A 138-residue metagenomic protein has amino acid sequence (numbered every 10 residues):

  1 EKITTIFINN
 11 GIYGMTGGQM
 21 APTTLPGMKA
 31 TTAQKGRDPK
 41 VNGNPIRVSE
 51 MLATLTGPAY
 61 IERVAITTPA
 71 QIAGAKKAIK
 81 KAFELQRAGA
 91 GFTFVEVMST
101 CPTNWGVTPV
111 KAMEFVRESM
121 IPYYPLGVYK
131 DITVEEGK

Functional and structural regions predicted by a protein language model:
E1, M15-M28: Active-site-proximal loop->helix
E1-G14, K77-K81: Thiamine diphosphate
E1-T4, I8, T56-P58, G89-F92: Short coil/turn connectors at secondary-structure junctions
I8-G11, L55, V64-I66, V97-M98: Fold-independent oxyanion-binding glycine-rich loops and adjacent beta-strand/coil segments at enzyme active sites
I8-I12, Q34-K40, F94, Y123-D131: Short C-terminal domain-edge/linker segments immediately following a structured domain
Y13-T16, T103: A short beta-to-alpha transition loop/helix N-cap that caps and shapes the active-site region
P22-A88: Conserved thiamine diphosphate
T68-P69, R87-K138: Flexible, low-complexity linker and terminal segments
